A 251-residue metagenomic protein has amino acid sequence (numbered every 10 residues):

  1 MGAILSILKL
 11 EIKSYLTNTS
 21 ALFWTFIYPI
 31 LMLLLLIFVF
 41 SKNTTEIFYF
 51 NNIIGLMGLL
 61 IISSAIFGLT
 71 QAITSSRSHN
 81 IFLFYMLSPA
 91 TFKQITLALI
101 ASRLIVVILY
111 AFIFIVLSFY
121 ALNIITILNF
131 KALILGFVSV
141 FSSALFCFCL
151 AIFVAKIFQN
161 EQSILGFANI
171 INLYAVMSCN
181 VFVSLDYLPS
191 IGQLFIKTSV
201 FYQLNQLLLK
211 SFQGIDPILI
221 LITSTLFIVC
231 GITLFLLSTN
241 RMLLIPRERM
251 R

Functional and structural regions predicted by a protein language model:
M1-L8, C147, I191-F201: Short, membrane-interfacial amphipathic segments enriched in basic
M1-Y28, N80, L244-R251: Aromatic- and glycine-rich beta-strand/loop motifs that create alpha-glucan
M32-F40, L59-S63, Y110, F114-L122 (+3 more regions): Structural signal for membrane-spanning alpha-helices in multi-pass inner-membrane proteins, emphasizing helix cores
L35-N43, A155-T198: Transmembrane helix segments
I47, C179-C230: Membrane-interfacial helix-loop-helix junctions in multi-pass membrane proteins
N52-Q71: Long, hydrophobic alpha-helical segments
A72-L104: Helix-loop-helix units of permease transmembrane domains in multi-pass membrane transporters, especially ABC
F92, I100-A168, I218-F227, L234-L236: Alpha-helical transmembrane segments and their short interhelical loops
